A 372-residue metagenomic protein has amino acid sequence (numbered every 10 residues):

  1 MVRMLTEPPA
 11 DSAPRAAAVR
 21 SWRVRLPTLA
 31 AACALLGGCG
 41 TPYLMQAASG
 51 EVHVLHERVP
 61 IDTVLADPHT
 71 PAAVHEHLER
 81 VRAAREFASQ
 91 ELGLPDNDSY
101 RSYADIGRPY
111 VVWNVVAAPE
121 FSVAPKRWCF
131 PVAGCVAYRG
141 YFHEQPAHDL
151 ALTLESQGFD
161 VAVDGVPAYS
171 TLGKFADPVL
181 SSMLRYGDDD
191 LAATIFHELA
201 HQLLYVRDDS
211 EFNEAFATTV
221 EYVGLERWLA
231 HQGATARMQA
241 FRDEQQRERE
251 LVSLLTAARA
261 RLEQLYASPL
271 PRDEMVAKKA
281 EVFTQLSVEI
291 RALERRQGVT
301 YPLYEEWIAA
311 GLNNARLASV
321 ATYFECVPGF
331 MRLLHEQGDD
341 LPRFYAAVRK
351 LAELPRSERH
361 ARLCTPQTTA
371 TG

Functional and structural regions predicted by a protein language model:
E7-L29: Bacterial N-terminal signal peptides that target proteins for export
P27-G38: Bacterial N-terminal signal peptides
G40-Y43: Bacterial signal peptide processing site
A48-A88: Amphipathic alpha-helical packing elements
V54, D67, V74-V81, G140-A147 (+7 more regions): Solvent-exposed, acidic/flexible segments
L55-T70, W128-V136, A310-G311, P328: Acidic/histidine-rich, surface-exposed loop or edge segments in extracytoplasmic proteins
A84-E248: Acidic/His-rich structured neighborhood in mature extracellular/periplasmic domains
V252-G372: Pan-zinc metallopeptidase signature
